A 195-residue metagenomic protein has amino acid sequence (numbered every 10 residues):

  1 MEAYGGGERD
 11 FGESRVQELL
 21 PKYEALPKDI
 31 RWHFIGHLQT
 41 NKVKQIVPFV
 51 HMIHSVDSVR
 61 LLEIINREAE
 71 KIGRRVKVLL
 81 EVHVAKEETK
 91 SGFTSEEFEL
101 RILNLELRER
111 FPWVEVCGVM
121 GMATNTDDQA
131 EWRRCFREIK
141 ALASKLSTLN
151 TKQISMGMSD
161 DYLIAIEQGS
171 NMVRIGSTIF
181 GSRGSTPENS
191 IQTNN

Functional and structural regions predicted by a protein language model:
M1-D160, I166-Q168: Conserved alpha/beta-domain cores
R15, Y23-P27, I166-N195: C-terminal helical cap(s) of enzyme catalytic domains, especially alpha/beta-barrels
